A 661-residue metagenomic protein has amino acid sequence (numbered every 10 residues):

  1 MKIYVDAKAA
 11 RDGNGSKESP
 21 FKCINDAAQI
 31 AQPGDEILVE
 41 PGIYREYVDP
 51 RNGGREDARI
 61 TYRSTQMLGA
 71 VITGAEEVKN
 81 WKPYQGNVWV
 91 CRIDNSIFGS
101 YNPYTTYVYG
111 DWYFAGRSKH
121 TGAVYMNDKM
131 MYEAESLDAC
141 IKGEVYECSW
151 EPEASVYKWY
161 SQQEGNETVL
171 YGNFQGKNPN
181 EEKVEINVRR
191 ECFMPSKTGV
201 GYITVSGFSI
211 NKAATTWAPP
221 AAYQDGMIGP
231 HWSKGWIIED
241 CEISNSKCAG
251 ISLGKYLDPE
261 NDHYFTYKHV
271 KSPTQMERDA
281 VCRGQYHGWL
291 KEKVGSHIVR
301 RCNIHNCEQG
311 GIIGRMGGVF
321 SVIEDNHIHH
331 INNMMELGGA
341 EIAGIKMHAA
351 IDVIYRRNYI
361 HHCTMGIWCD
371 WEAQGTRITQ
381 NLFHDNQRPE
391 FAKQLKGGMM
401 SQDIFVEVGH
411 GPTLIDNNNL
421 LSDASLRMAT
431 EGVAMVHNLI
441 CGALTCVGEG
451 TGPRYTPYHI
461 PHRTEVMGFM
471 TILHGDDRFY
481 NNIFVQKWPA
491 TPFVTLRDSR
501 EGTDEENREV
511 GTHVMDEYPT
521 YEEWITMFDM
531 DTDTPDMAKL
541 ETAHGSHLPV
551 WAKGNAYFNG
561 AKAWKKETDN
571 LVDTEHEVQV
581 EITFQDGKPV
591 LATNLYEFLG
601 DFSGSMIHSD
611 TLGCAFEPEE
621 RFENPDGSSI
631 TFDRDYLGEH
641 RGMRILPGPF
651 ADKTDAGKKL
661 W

Functional and structural regions predicted by a protein language model:
K2-W232, I237-S244, G250-S252, Y256-W289 (+3 more regions): Extracellular polysaccharide-degrading/modifying enzymes targeting complex plant/algal/animal polysaccharides
L38, G229, G311-I313, I367-W368: Short catalytic-loop micro-motif centered on adjacent basic/acidic residues
G201-A214, K234-C248, E260-G284, L290-G310 (+8 more regions): Right-handed parallel beta-helix
G226-I228, G310, A343-G344: Predominantly extracellular/luminal carbohydrate-interaction, adhesion, and secreted-enzyme modules that are
A343, G398-I404, L421-L426, P461-G468 (+1 more regions): Short beta-alpha connecting loops at secondary-structure transitions that line or flank enzyme active sites
G442-A443, H459-P461: Leucine-rich repeat domain C-terminal region
T451: A conserved amphipathic helix/loop scaffold that creates a polar/acidic microenvironment used either to coordinate
